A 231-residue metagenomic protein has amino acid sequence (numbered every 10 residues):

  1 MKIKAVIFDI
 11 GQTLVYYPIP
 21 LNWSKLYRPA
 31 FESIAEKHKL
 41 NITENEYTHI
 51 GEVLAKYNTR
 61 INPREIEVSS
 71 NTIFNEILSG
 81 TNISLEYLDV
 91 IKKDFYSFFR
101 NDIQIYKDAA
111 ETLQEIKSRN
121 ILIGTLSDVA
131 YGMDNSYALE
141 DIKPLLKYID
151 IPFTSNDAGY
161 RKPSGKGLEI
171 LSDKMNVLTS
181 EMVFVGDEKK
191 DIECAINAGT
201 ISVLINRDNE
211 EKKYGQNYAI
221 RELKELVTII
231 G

Functional and structural regions predicted by a protein language model:
M1-V6, Y17-P18, E36, N41-N45 (+3 more regions): Asp-based, Mg2+/Mn2+-dependent phosphohydrolase catalytic module
K2-Y106: N-terminal helical cap/lid subdomain that shapes the substrate entry/recognition surface in HAD-like hydrolases
